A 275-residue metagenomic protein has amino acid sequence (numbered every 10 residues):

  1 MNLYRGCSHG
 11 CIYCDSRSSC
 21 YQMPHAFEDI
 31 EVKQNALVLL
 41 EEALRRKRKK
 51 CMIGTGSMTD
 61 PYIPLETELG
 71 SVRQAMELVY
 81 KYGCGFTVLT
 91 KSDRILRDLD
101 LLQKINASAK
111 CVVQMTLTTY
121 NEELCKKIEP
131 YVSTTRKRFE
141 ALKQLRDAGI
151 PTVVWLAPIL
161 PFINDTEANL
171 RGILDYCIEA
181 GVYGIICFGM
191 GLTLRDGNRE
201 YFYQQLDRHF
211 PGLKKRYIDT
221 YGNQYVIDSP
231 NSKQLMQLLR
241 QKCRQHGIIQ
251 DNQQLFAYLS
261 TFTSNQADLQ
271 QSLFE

Functional and structural regions predicted by a protein language model:
M1-Q114, T118-K126, T135-F139: Conserved Radical SAM active-site core
E28-V32, T67, E129-K137, D165-N169 (+2 more regions): Alpha-helix N-cap and loop-to-helix initiation/capping positions
L69-G70, Q103-M115, N164-G181, L206-H209: Short, electropositive alpha-helical surface patch
G83-C84, I150, V182: A structural motif
Q103-N106, L142-D147, R240, R244: Surface-exposed amphipathic alpha-helices with a cationic face
Y120-E122, E129-Y131, Q144-T166, G189-L192: Conserved strand-turn element in the central/C-terminal portion of the radical SAM core barrel that lines
A168-E275: Auxiliary Fe-S-binding modules of radical SAM enzymes
